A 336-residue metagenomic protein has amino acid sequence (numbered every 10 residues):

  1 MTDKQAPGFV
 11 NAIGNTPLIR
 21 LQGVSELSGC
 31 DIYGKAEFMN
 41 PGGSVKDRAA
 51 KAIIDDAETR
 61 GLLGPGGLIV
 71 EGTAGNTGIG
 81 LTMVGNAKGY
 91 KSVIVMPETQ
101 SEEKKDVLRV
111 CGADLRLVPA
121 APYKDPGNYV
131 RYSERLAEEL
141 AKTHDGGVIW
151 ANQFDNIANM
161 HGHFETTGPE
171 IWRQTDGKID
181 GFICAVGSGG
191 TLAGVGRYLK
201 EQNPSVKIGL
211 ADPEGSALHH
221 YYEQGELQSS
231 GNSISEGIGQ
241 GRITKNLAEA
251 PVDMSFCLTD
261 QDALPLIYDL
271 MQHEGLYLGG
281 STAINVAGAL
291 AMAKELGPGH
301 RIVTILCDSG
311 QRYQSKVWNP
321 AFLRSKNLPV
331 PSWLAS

Functional and structural regions predicted by a protein language model:
M1-S336: PLP-dependent amino-acid enzyme catalytic core
